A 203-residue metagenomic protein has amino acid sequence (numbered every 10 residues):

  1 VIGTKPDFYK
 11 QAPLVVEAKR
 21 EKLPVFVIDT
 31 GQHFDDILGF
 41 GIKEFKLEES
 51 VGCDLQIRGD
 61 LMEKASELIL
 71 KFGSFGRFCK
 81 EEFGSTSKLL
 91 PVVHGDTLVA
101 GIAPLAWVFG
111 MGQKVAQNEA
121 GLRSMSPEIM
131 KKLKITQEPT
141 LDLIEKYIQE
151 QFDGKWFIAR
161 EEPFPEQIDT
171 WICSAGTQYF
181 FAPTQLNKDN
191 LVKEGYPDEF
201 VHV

Functional and structural regions predicted by a protein language model:
V1, I28, V93-G95, N118: Structural motif
V1-T86: Glycosyltransferase specificity loop/lid
T4, T97, T184-L186: Helix N-cap/beta->alpha junction signal
E17, A103-V108, I172-C173: Hydrophobic/aromatic ligand-binding patch that stacks against planar heteroaromatic rings of cofactors or nucleotides
H33, V99, L186-K188: Alpha-helix capping/helix-boundary segments
K88-L90: Structural motif
V92-G110: An aromatic- and histidine-rich active-site surface loop
G112-V203: Active-site-proximal region of nucleotide-activated glycan assembly enzymes, centered on histidine/acidic-rich loops
